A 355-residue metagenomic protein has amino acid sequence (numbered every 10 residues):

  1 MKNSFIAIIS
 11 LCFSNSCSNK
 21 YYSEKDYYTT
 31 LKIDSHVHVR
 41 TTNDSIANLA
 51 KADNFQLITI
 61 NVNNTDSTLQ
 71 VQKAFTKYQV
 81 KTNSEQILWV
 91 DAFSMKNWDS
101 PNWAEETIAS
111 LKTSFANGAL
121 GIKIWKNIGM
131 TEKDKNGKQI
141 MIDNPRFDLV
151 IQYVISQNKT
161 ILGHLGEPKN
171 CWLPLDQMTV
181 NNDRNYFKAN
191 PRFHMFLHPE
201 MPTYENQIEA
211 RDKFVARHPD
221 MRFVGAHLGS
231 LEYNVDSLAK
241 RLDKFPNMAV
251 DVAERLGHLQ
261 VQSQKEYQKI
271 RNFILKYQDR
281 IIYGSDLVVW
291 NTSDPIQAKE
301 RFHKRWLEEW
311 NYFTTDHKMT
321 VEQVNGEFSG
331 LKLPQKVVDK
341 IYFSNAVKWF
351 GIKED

Functional and structural regions predicted by a protein language model:
M1-Y21: Bacterial Sec-dependent N-terminal signal peptides
C17, S23-K25, K73-M195, P199-P202 (+2 more regions): Active-site gating/metal-coordination segments in enzymes
S18-Q86, E105-E106, N345: An N-terminally biased module of ancient metal coordination in phosphate/nucleic-acid-related enzymes
Y28-L31, F55, F193-F196, R217-V224: Short, surface-exposed connector motifs at secondary-structure boundaries
I33-V37, L57-I60, I87-A92, I122-I124 (+4 more regions): Hydrophobic faces of well-ordered beta-strands that scaffold small-molecule active sites in alpha/beta enzyme cores
H36-D44, V62-Q72, K96-E105, E132 (+4 more regions): Acidic-and-aromatic substrate-binding clefts and catalytic sites of carbohydrate-active enzymes
L49-A50, S114, V154, F214 (+1 more regions): Generic structural signal for hydrophobic
P199, E205-K213, R222-D355: H/E-rich (His + Asp/Glu) clusters that bind or coordinate divalent metals
